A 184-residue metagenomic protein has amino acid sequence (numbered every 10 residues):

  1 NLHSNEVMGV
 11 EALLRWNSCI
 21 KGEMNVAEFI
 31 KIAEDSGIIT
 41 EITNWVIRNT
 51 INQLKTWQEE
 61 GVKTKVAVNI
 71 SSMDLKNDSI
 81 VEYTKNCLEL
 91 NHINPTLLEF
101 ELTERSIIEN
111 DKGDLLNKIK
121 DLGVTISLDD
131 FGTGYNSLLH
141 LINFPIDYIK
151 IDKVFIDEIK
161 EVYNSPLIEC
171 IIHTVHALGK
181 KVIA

Functional and structural regions predicted by a protein language model:
N1-I32, N69, L128, A184: Active-site core of bacterial EAL-family cyclic-dinucleotide phosphodiesterase domains
E6-E11, I38-G113: Catalytic core of bacterial c-di-GMP phosphodiesterases, primarily the EAL and HD-GYP domains, capturing alpha-helical
N25, S79-V81, D111-L115, S137 (+1 more regions): Residues at alpha-helix caps and immediate loop-helix transition turns in enzyme cores, especially N- and C-cap
A27-K31, T40, N117, S165: Conserved long alpha-helical elements within nucleotide-processing catalytic cores of c-di-GMP signaling and class III
A33-G37, L75, D157-Y163: Short, contiguous acidic/charged loop-to-helix segments that flank catalytic cores in large enzymes
D35-S36, E60, L122, L178: Structured helix-beta-strand junction loops
I42-W45, N164-C170: Conserved acetyl-CoA-binding loop-helix of GNAT-fold acetyltransferases
K85-I159, I172-A184: The catalytic core of metal-dependent phosphodiesterases that act on cyclic dinucleotides
